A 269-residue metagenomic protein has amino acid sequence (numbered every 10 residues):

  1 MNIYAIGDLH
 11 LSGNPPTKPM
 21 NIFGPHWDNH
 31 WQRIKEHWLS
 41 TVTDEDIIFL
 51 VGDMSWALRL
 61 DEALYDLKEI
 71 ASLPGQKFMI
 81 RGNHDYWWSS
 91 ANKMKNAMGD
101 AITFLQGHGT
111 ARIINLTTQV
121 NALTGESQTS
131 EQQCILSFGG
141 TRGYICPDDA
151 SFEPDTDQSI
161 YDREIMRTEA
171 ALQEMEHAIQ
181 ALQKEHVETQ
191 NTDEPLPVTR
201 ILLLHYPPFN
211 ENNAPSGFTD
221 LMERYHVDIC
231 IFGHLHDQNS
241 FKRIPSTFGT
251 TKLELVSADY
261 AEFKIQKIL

Functional and structural regions predicted by a protein language model:
N2, P16-T118, G125, A214-H226 (+2 more regions): Core catalytic region of metal-dependent phosphoesterases/phosphodiesterases, especially metallo-beta-lactamase-like
N2-D8: Short, hydrophobic/glycine-enriched beta-strand segments
I3, I47, L136-S137, T199-I201 (+1 more regions): Structural motif
I6, V51, I80, L203 (+1 more regions): Generic enzyme active-site microenvironment
L9-N14, H37, T41, W88-A214 (+1 more regions): Conserved catalytic scaffold of divalent metal-dependent phosphoesterases
H10-P15, S55-D61, N83-A91, A111-I113 (+4 more regions): Active-site environment of divalent metal-dependent phosphoester hydrolases
L202-L203, C230-G233, K252-S257: Conserved active-site loop/cleft motifs that coordinate metal ions or position small ligands
T251-L269: Short, basic/aromatic-enriched C-terminal tail that caps enzymatic domains
